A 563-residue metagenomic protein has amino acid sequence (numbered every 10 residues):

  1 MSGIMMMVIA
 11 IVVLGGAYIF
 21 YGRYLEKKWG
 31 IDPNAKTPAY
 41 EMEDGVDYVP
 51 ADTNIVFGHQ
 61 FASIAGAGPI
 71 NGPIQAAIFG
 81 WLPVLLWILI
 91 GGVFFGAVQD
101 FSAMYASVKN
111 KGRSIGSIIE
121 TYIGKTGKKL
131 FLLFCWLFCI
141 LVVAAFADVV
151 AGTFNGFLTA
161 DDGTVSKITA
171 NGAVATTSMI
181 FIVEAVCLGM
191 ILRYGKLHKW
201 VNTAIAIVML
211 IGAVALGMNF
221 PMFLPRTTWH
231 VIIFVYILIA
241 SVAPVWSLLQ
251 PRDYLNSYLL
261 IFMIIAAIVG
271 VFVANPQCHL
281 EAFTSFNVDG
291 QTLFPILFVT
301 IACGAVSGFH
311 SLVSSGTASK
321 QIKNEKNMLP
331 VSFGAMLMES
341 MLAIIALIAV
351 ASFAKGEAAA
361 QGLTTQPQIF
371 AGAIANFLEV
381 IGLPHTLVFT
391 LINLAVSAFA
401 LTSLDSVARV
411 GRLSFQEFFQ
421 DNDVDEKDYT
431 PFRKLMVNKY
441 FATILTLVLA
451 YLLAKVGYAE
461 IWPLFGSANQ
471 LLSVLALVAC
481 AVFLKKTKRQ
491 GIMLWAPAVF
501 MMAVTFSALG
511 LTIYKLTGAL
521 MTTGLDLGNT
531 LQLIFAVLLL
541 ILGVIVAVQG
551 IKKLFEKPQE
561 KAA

Functional and structural regions predicted by a protein language model:
S2-I19, A76-S107, G116, A175-F181 (+5 more regions): Extracellular loop-to-transmembrane helix junctions
L14-E41, Q60, I90-G116, H310 (+1 more regions): Juxtamembrane transmembrane-helix boundary signature
G16-I70, S257, I296, Q321: Membrane-interface "cap" regions at the ends of multi-pass membrane proteins
A51-N110, T121-K125, V142, A147-L158 (+2 more regions): Membrane-interface helix-loop-helix modules in multi-pass membrane proteins
A67-I74, G91-Q99, A103, S107-K111 (+5 more regions): Membrane-helix boundary/coupling elements in multi-pass transport proteins
K125-I140, G334-M341, V388, E417-K455: Loop-to-transmembrane helix boundary motifs in multi-pass membrane proteins
G189-Y194, V208-V231, I239-S241, W246 (+4 more regions): Hydrophobic alpha-helical segments and their helix-loop junctions in multi-pass secondary transporters
V271-S285, L337-A373, S406: Extracellular/periplasmic helix-exit of transmembrane alpha-helices
